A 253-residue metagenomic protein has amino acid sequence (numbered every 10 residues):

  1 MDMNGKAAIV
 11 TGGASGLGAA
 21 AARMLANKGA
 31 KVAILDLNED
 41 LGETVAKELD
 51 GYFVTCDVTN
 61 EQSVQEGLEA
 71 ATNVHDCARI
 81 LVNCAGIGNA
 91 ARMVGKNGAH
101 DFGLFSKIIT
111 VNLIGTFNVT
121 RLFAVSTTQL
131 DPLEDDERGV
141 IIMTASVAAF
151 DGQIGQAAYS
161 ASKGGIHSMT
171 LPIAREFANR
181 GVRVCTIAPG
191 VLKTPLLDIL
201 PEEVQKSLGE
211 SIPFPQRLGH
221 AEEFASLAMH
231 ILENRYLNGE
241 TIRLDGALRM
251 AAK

Functional and structural regions predicted by a protein language model:
D2-A33: Canonical Rossmann dinucleotide-binding motif of NAD(H)/NADP(H)-dependent dehydrogenases/reductases, specifically
I87, G98-N118, I142, Y159 (+1 more regions): Catalytic Tyr-X3-Lys loop
G88-S106, V125, Q129-D135, G155-A158 (+1 more regions): Conserved mid-core segment of classical short-chain dehydrogenase/reductases
T120, S162, T170: Active-site helix of classical SDR
V125, A174-E176: Alpha-helical segment proximal to the catalytic Tyr-Lys
S146: Residue(s) in the substrate-gating loop at a strand-loop-helix junction that position the organic substrate next
A178, R183, L237-E240: Short, small/polar-rich loop/turn modules that mediate ligand/substrate recognition or access, typified
H220-L244, R249: C-terminal substrate-recognition "lid" of short-chain dehydrogenase/reductases
